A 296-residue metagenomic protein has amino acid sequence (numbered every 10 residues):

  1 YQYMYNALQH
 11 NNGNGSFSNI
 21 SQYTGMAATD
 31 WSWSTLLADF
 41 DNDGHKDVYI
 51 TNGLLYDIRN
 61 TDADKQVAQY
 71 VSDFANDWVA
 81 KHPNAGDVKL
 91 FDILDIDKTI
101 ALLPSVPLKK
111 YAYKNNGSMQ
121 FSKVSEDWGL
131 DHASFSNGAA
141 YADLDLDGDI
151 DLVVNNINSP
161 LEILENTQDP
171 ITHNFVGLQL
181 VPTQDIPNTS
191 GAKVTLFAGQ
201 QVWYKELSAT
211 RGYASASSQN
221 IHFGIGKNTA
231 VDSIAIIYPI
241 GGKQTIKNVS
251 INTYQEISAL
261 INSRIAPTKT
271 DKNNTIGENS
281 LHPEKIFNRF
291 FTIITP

Functional and structural regions predicted by a protein language model:
Y1, L54-P104: Short, conserved, GDST-rich strand-edge loop motifs in beta-rich repeat architectures
M4-N12, Y111-N115: Beta-propeller blade signature
H10, W33-N42, N137-L144, P296: Beta-propeller blade termini
N11, Y49-G53, V153-N155: Residue-level marker for isolated small/hydroxyl-bearing positions within beta-strands of beta-sheet-rich domains
N12-S16, D39-K46, N116-Q120, L144-G148: Secondary-structure transition into beta-strands, especially the periplasmic turns and strand N-termini that construct
G15, F40, G53, A63-V67 (+2 more regions): Intrinsically disordered, compositionally biased low-complexity regions
Y23-A28: Outer-membrane beta-barrel proteins
L102-K109, N115, Q120-S136, A140 (+1 more regions): Gly/Ser/Thr/Pro-enriched helix-cap/hinge segments flanking short amphipathic alpha-helices
